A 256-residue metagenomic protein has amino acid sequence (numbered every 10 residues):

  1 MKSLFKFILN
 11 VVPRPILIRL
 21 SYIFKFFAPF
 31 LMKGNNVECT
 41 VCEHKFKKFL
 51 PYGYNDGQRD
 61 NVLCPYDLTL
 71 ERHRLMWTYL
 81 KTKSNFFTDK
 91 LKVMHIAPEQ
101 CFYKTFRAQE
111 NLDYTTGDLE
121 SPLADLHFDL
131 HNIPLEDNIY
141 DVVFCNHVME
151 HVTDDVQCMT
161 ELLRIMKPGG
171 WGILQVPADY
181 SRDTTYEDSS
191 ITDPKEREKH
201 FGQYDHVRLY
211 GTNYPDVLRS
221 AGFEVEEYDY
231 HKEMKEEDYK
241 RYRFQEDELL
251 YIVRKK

Functional and structural regions predicted by a protein language model:
K2-P134, D229, K235-I252: Conserved N-terminal segment of class I S-adenosyl-L-methionine
S3, F24-V37, T153-L163, K167-K256: S-adenosyl-L-methionine-dependent methyltransferase catalytic module, highlighting the catalytic core
I96, Y140-F144: Hydrophobic beta-strand segment of the Class I
L119, C145, P177-D179: An acidic- and aromatic-residue-enriched active-site/binding cleft used to recognize and process polar
H147-H151: Short catalytic micro-motifs in class I SAM-dependent methyltransferases
